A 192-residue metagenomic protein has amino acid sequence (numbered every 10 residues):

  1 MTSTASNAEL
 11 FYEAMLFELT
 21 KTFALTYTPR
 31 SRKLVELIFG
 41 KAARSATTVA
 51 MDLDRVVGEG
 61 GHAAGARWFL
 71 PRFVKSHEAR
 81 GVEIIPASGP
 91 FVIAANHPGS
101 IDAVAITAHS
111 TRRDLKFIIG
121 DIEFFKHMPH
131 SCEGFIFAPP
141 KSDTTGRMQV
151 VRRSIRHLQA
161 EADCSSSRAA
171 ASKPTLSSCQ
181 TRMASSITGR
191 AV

Functional and structural regions predicted by a protein language model:
T2-F91, I101-A105, R112, C132: Membrane-anchoring hydrophobic helices of lipid-metabolizing enzymes
R72, S76-V192: Soluble catalytic domains of membrane acyltransferases
